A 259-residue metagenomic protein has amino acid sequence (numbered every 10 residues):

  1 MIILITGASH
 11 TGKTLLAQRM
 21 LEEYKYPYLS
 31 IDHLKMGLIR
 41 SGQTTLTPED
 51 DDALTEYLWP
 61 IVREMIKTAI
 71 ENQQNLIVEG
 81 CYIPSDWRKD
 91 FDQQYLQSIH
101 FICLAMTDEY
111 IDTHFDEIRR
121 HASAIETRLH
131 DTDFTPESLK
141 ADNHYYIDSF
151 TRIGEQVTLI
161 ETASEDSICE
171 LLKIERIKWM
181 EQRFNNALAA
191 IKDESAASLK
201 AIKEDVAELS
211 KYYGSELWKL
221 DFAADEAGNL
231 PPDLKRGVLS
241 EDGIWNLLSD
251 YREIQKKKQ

Functional and structural regions predicted by a protein language model:
I5: Hydrophobic anchor at the beta1->P-loop junction of P-loop NTPases
A8: P-loop (Walker A) phosphate-binding loop of NTP-binding proteins
T11: ATP-binding Walker
T14: Walker A/P-loop
Q18-I61: Conserved substrate/cofactor phosphate-moiety recognition/catalytic segment in nucleotide-dependent phosphotransferases
L54-L96: Glycine-rich phosphate-binding loop used to anchor ATP phosphates in small-molecule kinases, encompassing both
I99-N143: A glycine- and Lys/Arg-enriched "phosphate-lid" helix/loop adjacent to the NTP-binding pocket of small-molecule kinases
H144-E175: NTP-dependent small-molecule kinase module
